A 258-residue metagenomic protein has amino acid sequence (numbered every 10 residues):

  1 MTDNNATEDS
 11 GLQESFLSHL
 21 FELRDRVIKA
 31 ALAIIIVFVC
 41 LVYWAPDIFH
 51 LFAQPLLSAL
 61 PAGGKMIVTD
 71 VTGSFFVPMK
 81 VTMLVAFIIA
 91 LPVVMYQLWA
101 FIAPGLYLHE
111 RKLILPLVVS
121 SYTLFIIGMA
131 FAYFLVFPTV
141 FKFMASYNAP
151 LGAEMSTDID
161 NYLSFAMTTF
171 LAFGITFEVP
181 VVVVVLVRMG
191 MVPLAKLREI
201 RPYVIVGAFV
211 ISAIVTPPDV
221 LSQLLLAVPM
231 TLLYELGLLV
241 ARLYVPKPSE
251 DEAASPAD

Functional and structural regions predicted by a protein language model:
M1-D258: Membrane topogenic/interface segments and analogous intrinsically disordered interaction regions
